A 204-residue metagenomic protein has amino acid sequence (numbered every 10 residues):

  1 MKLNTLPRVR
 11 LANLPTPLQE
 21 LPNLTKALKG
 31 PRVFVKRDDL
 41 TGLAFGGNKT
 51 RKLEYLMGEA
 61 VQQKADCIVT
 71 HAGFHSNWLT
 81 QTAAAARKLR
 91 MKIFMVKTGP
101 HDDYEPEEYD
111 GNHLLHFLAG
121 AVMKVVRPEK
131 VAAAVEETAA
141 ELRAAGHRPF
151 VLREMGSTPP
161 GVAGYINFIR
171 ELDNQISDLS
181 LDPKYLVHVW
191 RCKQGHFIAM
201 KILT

Functional and structural regions predicted by a protein language model:
M1-T204: PLP-dependent amino-acid enzyme catalytic core
